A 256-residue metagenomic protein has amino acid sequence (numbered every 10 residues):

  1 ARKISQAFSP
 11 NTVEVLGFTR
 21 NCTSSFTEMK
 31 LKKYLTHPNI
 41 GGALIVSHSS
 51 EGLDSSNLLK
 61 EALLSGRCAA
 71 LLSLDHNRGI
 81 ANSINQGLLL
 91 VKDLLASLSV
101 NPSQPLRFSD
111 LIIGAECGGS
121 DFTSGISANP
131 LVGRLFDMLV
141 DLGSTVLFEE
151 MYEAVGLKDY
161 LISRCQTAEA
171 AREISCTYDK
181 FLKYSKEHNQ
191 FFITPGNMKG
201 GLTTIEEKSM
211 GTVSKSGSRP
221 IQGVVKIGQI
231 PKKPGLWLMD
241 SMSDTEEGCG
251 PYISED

Functional and structural regions predicted by a protein language model:
A1-E116, S120-D256: Metallocofactor- and cofactor-centric catalytic cores in central/energy metabolism, strongly enriched
